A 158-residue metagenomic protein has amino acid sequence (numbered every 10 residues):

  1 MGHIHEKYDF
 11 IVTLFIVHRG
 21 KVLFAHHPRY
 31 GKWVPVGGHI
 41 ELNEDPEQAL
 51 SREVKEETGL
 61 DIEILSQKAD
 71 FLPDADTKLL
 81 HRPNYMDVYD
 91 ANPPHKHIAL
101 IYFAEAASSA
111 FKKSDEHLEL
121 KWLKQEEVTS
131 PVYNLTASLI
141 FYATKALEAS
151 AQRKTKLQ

Functional and structural regions predicted by a protein language model:
M1-F15, R19, L80, L157: Acidic, metal-coordinating catalytic segment for phosphate/diphosphate chemistry, firing primarily on the Nudix
F10-V12, G20, I98-L100, L118: Change "...and in nucleic-acid phosphodiester-cleaving endonucleases..." to "...and in nucleic-acid processing enzymes
I16-R19, H27, A104-A106: Active-site beta-strand termini and strand-to-loop segments that position acidic
K21-E63, K68-L72: Conserved Nudix-box catalytic region and its N-terminal flanking loop in Nudix hydrolases and closely related
H27, H39, H95-H97, H117: Histidine-centered active-site/metal-ligand motif
G59-S108: Active-site segment of metal-dependent pyrophosphate-handling enzymes, primarily the Nudix hydrolase catalytic core
L100-E105, A110-A143: NUDIX/MutT-family hydrolases
F141-Q158: Compositionally biased, intrinsically disordered linkers/stalks adjacent to structured regions
